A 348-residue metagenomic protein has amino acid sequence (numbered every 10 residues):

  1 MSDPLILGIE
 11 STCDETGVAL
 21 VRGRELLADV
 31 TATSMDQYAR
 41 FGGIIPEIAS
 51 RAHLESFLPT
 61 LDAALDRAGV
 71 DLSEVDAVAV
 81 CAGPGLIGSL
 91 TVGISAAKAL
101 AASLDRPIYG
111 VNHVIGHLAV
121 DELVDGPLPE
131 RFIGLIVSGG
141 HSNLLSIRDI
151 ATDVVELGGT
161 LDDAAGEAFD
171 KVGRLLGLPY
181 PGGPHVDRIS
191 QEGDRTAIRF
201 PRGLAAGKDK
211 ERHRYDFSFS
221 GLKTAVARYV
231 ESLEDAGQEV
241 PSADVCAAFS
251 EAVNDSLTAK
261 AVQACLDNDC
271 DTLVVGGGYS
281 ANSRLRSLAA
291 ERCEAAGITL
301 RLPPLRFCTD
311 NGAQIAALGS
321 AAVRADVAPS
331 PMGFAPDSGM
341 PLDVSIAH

Functional and structural regions predicted by a protein language model:
M1-P4, V111-I133, L318: Conserved phosphate-binding catalytic cores of ATP/NTP-utilizing and phosphoryl-transfer enzymes
D3-P84: N-terminal beta-alpha supersecondary unit
T16-V21, G134-I136, S142-S146: Short beta-strand scaffold segments in enzyme catalytic cores
D29, D71, R188-L273, R284-A296 (+2 more regions): A contiguous, well-structured pocket-lining segment that forms one wall/lid of small-molecule binding clefts in soluble
D71-A82, D269-Y279, R301: Short glycine-rich phosphate-binding loop at a beta-alpha junction
G110-V111, A289-I315: Conserved phosphate-binding/catalytic loops in two-lobed NTP-binding clefts
H117-L118, P304-L342, I346: Glycine-rich phosphate-binding/hydrolytic loop that grips phosphoryl groups
G126, D149-D194, K223-L233: Glycine-rich phosphate-binding loop plus the immediately following alpha-helix
